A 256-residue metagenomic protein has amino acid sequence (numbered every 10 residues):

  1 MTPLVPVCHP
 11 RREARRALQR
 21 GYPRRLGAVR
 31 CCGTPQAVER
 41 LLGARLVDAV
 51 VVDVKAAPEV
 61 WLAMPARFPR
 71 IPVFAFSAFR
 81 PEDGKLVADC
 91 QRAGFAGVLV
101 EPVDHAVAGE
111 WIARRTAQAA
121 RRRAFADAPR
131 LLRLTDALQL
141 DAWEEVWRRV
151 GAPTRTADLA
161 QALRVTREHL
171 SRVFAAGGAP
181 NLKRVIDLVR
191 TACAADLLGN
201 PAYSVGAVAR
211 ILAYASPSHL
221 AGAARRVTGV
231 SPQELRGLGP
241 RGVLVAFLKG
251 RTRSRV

Functional and structural regions predicted by a protein language model:
G33-A49, A56: Acidic, metal-coordinating helix/loop segments flanking the phosphotransfer/catalytic sites of two-component signaling
R70-E82: A short, hydrophobic beta-strand element within the central beta-sheet of small alpha/beta folds
R80-G97: Alpha4 helix (beta4-alpha4-beta5 surface) of REC/receiver domains from two-component response regulators
L86, V103-A120: Receiver (REC) domain switch/output surface
R115-E144, R148-A152, T156, A176-L188: Short, Lys/Arg-enriched, Trp-marked, Pro/Gly-tolerant hinge/linker segments that flank
L140-R155, F174, G178, A195-S204 (+3 more regions): Basic, amphipathic alpha-helical hairpins
T156-V185, A209-S231: Basic/polar phosphate-binding segments, predominantly the helix-turn-helix DNA-binding elements of transcriptional
G222-V256: …primarily DNA-binding HTH/wHTH and HhH modules…
